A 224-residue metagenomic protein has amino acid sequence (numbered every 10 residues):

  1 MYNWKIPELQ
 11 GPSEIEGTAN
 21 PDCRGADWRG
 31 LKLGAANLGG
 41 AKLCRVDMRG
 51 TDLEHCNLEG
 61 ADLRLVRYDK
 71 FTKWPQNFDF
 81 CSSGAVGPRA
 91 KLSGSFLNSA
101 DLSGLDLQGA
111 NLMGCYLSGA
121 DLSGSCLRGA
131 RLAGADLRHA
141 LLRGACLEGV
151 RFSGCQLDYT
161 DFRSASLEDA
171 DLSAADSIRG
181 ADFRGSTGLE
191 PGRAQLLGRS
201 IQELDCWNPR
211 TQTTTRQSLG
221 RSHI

Functional and structural regions predicted by a protein language model:
M1-I224: Tandem repeat scaffolds
